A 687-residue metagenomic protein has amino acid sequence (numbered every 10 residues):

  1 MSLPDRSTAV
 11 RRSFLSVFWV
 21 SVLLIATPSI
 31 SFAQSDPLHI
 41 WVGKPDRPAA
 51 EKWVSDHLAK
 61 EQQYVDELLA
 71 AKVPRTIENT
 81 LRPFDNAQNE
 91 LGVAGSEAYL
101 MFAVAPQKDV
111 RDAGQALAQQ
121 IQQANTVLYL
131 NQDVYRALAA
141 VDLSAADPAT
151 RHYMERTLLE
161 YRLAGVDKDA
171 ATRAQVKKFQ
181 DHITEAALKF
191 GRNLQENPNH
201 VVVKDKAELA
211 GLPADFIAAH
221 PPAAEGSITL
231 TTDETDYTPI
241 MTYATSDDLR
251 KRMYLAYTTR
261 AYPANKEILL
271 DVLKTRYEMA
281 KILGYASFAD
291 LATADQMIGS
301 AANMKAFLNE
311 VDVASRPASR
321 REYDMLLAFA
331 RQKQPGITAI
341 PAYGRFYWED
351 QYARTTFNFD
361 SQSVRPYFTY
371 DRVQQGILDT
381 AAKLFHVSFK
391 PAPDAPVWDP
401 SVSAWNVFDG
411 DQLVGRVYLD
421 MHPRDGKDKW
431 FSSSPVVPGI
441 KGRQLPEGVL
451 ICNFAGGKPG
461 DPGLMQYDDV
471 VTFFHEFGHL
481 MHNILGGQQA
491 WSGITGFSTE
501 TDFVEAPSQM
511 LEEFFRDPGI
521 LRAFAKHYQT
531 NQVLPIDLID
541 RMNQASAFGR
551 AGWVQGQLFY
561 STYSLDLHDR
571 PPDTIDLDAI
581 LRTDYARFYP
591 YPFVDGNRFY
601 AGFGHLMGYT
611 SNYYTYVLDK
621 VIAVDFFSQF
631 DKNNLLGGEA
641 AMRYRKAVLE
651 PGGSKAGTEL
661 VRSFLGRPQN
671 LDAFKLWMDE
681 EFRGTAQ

Functional and structural regions predicted by a protein language model:
M1-S13: N-terminal secretory signal peptides that target proteins for export/translocation
S13-S29: Bacterial N-terminal signal peptides
Q34-P213, T229, F630, Q687: N-terminal helix-rich structural modules
Q34-P48, K52, D56, S227 (+10 more regions): C-terminal, non-catalytic "cap/extension" segments appended to globular domains
P37-A49, E97-L117, A139-K178, T231-K266 (+5 more regions): Short His/Asp/Glu-rich catalytic/ion-coordination signatures at enzyme active sites or charged loops
N89-L100, E155, L159, L255 (+3 more regions): Short, hydrophobic/amphipathic alpha-helical patches that form generic packing surfaces within helical domains
Y153, E185, R192, N197-T231 (+6 more regions): Active-site-proximal, well-structured secondary-structure segments within enzyme catalytic domains
A455-F474: Short pre-active-site segment immediately N-terminal to the catalytic Zn-binding motif
